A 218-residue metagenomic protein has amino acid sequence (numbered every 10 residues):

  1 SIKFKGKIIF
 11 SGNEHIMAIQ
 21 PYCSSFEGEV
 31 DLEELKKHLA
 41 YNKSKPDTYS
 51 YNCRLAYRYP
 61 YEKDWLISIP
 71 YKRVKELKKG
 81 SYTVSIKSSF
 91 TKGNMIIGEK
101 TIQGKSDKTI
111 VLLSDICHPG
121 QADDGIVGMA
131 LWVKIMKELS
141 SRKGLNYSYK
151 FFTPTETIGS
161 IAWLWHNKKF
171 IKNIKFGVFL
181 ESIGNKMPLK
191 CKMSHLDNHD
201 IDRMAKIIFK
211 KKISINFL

Functional and structural regions predicted by a protein language model:
S1-L218: N-terminal hydrophobic/helix-forming segments and targeting peptides
